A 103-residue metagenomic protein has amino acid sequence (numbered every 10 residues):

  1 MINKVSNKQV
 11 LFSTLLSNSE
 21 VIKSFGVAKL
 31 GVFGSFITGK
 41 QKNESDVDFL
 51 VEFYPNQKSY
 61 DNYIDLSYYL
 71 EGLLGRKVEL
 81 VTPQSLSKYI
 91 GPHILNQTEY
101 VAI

Functional and structural regions predicted by a protein language model:
M1-K29, I37-N43, N56-I103: Catalytic core of pol beta-like nucleotidyltransferases
V32: Conserved histidines in hydrophobic membrane contexts and catalytic metal-binding motifs
S45-V47: Change "...and in nucleic-acid phosphodiester-cleaving endonucleases..." to "...and in nucleic-acid processing enzymes
L50-E52: Short hydrophobic/aromatic beta-strand micro-patches that form the beta-sheet surface supporting nucleotide- or nucleic
